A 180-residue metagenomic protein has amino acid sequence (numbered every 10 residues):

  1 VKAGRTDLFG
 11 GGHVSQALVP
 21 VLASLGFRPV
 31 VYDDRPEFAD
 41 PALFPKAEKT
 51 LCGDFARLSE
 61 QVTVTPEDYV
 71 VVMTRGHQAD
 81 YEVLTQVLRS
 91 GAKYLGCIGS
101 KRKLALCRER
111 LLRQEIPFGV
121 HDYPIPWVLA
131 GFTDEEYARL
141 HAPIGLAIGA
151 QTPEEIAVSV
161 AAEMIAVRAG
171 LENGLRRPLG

Functional and structural regions predicted by a protein language model:
V1-P66, M73, A79-E82: Hydrophobic, well-ordered beta-alpha structural blocks that scaffold small-molecule cofactor pockets
A39, L84-Q86, V128, A169: A ubiquitous, low-specificity "background" feature that marks scattered single residues across proteins without
R75-G76, S100: Structured loop/turn residues at secondary-structure junctions
A79-A92: Rossmann-fold NAD(P) dinucleotide-binding segment
A92, I98-Y123, W127-G180: Adenosine-phosphate binding glycine-rich loop
